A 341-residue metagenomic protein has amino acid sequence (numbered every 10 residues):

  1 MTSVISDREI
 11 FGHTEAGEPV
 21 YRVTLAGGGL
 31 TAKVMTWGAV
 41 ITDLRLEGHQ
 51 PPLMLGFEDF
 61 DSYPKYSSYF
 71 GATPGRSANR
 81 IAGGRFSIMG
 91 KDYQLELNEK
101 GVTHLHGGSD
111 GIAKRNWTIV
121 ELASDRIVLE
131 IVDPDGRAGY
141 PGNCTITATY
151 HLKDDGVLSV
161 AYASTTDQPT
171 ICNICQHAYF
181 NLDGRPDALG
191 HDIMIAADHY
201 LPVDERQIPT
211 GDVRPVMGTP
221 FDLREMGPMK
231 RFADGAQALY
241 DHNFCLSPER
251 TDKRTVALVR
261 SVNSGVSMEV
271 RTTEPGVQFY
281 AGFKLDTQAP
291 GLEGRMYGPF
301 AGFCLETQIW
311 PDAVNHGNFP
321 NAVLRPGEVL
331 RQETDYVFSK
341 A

Functional and structural regions predicted by a protein language model:
M1-A341: An exposed, glycine/acidic-rich loop-and-rim segment of catalytic or binding clefts
